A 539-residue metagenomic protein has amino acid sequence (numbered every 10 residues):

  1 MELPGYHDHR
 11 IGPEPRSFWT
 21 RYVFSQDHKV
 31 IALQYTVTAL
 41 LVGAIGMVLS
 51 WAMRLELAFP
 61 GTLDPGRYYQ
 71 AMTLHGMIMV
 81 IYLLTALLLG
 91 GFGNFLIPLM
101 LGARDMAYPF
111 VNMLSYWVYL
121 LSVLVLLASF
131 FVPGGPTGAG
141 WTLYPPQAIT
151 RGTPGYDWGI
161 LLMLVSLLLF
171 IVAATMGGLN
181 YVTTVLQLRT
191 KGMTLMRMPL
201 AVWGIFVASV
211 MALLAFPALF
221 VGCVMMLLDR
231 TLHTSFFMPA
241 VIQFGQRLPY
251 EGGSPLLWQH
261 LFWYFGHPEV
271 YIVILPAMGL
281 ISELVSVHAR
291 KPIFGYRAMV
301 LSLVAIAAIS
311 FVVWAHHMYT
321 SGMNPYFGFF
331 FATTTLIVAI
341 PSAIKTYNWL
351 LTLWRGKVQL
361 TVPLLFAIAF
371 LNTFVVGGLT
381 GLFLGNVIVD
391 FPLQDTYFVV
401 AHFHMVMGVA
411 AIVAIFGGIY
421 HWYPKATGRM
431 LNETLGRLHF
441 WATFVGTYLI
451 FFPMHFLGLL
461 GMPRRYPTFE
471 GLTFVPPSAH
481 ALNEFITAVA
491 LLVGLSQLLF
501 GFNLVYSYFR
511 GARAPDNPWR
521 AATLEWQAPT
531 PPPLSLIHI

Functional and structural regions predicted by a protein language model:
M1-I537: Membrane-embedded and interfacial regions of multi-pass energy-transducing membrane proteins
